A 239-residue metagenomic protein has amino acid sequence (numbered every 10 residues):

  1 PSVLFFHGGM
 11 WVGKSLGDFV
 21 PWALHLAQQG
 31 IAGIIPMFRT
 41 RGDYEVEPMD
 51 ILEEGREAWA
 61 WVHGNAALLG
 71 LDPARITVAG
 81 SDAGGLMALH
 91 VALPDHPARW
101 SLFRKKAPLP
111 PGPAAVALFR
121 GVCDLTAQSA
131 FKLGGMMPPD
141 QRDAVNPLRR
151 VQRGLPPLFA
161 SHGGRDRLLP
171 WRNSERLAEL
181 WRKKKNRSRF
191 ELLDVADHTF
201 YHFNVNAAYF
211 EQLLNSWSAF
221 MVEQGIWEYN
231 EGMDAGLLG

Functional and structural regions predicted by a protein language model:
P1-G9: Short beta-strand element of the alpha/beta-hydrolase
S2, A27-M37: A fold-wide structural signal in alpha/beta-hydrolase
S15-W22, I34-P73, N206-F210: Catalytic nucleophile-loop/oxyanion-hole region of alpha/beta-hydrolase and closely related hydrolase-like folds
E57-K132, R142-D143: Primarily recognizes the serine-hydrolase "nucleophile elbow" in alpha/beta-hydrolase and SGNH/GDSL folds
L125, R165-L169: Acidic catalytic loop of the alpha/beta-hydrolase fold
P147, P156, P170-L180: Short alpha-helix in the alpha/beta-hydrolase fold that links the catalytic acid
G154, F159-H162, D166: Short beta-strand/loop motif that positions the catalytic acidic residue of the alpha/beta-hydrolase fold
E175-A178, R182-G239: C-terminal catalytic histidine-bearing segment of alpha/beta-hydrolase fold enzymes
